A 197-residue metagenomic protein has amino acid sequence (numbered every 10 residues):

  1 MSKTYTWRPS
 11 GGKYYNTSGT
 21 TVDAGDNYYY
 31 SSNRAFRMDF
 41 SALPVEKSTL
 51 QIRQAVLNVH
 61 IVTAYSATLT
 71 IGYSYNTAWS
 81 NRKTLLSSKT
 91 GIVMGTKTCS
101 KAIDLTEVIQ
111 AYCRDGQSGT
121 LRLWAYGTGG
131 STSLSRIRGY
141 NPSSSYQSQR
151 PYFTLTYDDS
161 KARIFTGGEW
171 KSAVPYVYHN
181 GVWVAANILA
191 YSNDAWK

Functional and structural regions predicted by a protein language model:
M1-P44, G72-S80, T90-V93, Y126-S131 (+2 more regions): Flexible, small-residue-rich N-terminal segments that precede or flank a structured functional core
Y5-G12, I61-R122: Beta-strand-rich interaction/scaffold domains
G19, S100, S118, R150 (+2 more regions): Surface-exposed or flexible loop/turn and strand-edge residues in extracellular/cell-surface modules
Y29-Y30, L43-Q54, Q110-D115: Extracellular/lumenal carbohydrate-interaction signature centered on repeated Trp-anchored short motifs
N33-R37, Q54-V56, T98-A102, T120 (+1 more regions): Intrinsic-disorder/low-complexity, polar/charged segments enriched in Ser/Thr/Lys/Arg/Asp/Glu/Gln
M38, S48-T63, F153: A short beta-strand element within beta-rich, extracytoplasmic domains of secreted/secretory-pathway proteins
Y65-T68, G127-G139, K171, V182-A185 (+1 more regions): Short, surface-exposed beta-strand/loop "edge" segments at domain boundaries and coil↔beta transitions
Y157-K197: Intrinsically disordered, compositionally biased repeat/linker segments
